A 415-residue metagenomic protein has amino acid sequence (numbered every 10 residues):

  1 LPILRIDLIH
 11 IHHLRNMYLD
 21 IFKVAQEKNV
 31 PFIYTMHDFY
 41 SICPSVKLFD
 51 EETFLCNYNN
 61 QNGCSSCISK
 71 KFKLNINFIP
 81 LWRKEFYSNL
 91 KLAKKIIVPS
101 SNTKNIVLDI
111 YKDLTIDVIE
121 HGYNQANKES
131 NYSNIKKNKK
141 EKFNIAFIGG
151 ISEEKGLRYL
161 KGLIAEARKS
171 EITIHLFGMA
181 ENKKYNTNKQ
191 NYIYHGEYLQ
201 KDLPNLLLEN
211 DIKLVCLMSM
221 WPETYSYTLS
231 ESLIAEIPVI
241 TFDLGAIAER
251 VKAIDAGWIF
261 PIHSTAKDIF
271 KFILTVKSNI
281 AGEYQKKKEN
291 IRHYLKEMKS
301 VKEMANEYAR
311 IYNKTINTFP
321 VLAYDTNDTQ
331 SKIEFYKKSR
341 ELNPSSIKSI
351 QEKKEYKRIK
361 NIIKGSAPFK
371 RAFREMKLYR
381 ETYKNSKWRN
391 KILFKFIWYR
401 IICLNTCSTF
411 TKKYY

Functional and structural regions predicted by a protein language model:
E27, N57-K95: Membrane-proximal helix-turn-helix segments that form the acceptor-binding/catalytic region of lipid-linked
Y87-S88, L92, K104-N124: Helix-loop-beta element that forms the nucleotide-linked donor phosphate-binding surface in glycosyltransferases
N138-K155, K161-I164: Conserved donor-binding/catalytic core segment of Leloir-type glycosyltransferases
E181-N210: Nucleotide-activated donor-binding/catalytic signature segment of Leloir-type glycosyltransferases, i.e., the conserved
L214-L217, P238-T241: Short hydrophobic beta-strand element within catalytic cores of glycosyltransferases and related nucleotide-activated
C216-Y227, A248-E249: Nucleotide-sugar-dependent
E249-T275: Change "using UDP/GDP/dTDP sugars" to "using nucleotide sugars
K267, A281-N317: A charged, aromatic-enriched C-terminal amphipathic alpha-helix characteristic of glycosyltransferases across folds
